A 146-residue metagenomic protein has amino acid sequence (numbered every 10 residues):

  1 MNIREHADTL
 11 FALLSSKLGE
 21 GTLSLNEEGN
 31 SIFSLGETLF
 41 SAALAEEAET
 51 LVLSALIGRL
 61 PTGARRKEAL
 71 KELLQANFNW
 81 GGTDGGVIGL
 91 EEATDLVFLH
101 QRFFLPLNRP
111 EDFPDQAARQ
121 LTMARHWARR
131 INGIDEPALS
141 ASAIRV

Functional and structural regions predicted by a protein language model:
M1-A43, G82-T83, E91: Charge-rich, low-complexity N-terminal segments
I3, L10, L14, R65-Q75 (+1 more regions): Short, Φ-rich (hydrophobic/aromatic) sequence segments
S31, E49-L51, D95-V97: Hydrophobic residues embedded in beta-strands of well-ordered beta-sheets
A42-R59: A short acidic-to-branched-hydrophobic micro-motif
L56-L96, H100-R102: Short, internal acidic amphipathic alpha-helical interface segments that mediate docking to partner proteins
K71-L73, F103-D135: Ampiphathic alpha-helical segments that act as solvent-exposed interaction surfaces
L90-E111, S142-V146: Polar/charged, Gly/Pro-rich intrinsically disordered segments
I131-V146: Short, highly charged C-terminal tails/helix-capping segments
